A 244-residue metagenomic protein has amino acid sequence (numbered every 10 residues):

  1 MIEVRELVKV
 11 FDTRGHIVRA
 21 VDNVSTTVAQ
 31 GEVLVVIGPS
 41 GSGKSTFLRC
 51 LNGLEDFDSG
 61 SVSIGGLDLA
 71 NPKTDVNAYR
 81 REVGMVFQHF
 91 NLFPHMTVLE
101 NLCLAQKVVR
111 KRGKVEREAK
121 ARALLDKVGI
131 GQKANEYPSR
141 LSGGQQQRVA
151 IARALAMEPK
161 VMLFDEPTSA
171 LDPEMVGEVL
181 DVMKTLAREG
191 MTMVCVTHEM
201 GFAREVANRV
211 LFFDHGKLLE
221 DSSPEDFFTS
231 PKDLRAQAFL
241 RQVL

Functional and structural regions predicted by a protein language model:
M1-P224: ABC family nucleotide-binding domain
H215, D221, E225-L244: C-terminal boundary and immediately downstream tail of ABC-type ATPase nucleotide-binding domains
